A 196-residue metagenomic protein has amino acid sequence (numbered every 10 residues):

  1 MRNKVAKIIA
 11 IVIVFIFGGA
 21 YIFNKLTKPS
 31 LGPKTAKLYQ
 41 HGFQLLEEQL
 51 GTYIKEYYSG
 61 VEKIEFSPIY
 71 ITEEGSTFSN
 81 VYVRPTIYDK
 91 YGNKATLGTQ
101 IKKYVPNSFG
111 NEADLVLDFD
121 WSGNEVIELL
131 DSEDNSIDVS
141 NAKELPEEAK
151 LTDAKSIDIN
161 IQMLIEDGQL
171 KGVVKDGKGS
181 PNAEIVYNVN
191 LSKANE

Functional and structural regions predicted by a protein language model:
M1-F15, I22-N24: N-terminal Sec-pathway targeting helices
R2, I9, E62-K63, Y104: Generic detector of bulky aromatic hydrophobic side chains
I9, T72-E74, N195: Residues in flexible loops and secondary-structure boundaries
A20-Y91, Q100-I101: N-terminal export/targeting and maturation segments
K94: Short, mixed charged/polar active-site loops that provide acid/base catalysis or chelate metal/phosphate cofactors
Q100-E196: Extracytoplasmic electrostatic interaction patches
